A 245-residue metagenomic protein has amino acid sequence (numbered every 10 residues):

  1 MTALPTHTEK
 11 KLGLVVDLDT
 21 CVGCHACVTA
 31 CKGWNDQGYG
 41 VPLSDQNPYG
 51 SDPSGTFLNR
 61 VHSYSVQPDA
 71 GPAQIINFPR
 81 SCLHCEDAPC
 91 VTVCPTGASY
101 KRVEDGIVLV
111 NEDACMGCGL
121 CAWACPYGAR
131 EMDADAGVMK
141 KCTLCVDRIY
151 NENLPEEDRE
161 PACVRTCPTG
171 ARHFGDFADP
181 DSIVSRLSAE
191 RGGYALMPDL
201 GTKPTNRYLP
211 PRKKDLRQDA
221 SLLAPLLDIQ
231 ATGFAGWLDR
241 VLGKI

Functional and structural regions predicted by a protein language model:
M1-I245: Non-ligating segments of multi-cofactor redox enzymes
